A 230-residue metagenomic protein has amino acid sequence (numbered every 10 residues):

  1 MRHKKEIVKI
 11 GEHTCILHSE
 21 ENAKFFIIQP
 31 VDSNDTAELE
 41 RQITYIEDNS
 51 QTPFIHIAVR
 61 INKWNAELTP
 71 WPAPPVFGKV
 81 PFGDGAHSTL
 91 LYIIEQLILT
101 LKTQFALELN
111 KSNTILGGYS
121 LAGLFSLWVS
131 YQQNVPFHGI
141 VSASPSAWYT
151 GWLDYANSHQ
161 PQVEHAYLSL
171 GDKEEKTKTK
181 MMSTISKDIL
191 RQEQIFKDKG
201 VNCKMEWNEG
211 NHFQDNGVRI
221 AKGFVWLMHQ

Functional and structural regions predicted by a protein language model:
M1-F25, F54-I55: A domain-start/cap signature at the N-terminus of enzymes
E21-L107: Serine-hydrolase catalytic machinery in alpha/beta-hydrolase-like enzymes
I28-D32, S144, L170: The conserved beta1-alpha1 loop
N113-G118, A143: Short beta-strand immediately N-terminal to the catalytic nucleophile in serine-hydrolase-like folds
G117-A122, S126: Gly/Ala-rich beta-loop-alpha elbow adjacent to hydrolase catalytic centers
L127-Y131, A221: Short, hydrophobic alpha-helix immediately C-terminal to the catalytic nucleophile
V135-A147, H165: A conserved short beta-strand
W148-L227: The feature captures the conserved acid-bearing segment of alpha/beta-hydrolase catalytic domains
